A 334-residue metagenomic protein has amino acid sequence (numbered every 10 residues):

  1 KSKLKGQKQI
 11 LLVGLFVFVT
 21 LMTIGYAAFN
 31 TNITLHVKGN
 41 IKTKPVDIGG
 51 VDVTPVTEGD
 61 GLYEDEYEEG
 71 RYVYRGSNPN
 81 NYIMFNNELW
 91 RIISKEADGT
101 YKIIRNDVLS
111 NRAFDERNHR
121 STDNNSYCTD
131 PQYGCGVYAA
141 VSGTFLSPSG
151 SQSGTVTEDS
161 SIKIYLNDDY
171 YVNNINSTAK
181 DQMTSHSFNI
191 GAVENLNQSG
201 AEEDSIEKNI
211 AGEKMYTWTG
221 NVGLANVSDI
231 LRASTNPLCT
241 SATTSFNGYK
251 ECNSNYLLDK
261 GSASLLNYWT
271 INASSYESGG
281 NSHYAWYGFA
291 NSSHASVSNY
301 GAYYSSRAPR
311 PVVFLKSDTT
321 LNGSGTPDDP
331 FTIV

Functional and structural regions predicted by a protein language model:
K1-S2: N-terminal secretory signal peptides that target proteins for export/translocation
K5-V51, S324-P327: Short, polar/proline-rich extracytoplasmic segments that appear immediately after membrane translocation
V46-V334: Long, domain-scale functional regions
